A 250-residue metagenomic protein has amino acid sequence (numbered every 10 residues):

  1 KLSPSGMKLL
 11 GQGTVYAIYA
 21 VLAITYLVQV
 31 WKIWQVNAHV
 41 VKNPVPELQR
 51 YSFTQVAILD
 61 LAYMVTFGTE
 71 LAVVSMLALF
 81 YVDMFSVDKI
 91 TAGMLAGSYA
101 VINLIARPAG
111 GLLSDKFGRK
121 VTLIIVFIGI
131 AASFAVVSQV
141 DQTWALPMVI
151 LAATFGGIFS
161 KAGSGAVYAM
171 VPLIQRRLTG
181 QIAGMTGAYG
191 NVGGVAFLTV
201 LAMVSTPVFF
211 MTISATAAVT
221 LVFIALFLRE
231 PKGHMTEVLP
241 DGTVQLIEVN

Functional and structural regions predicted by a protein language model:
K1-T14, T54-A100: Extracytoplasmic gate region of multi-pass secondary transporters
Q12-V28, F209-F227: Symmetry-related core transmembrane helices of the 12-TM Major Facilitator Superfamily/SLC fold
A100-P108, N191, V195: Residue-level signature of mid-helix packing/kink "hotspots" within the transmembrane helices of 12-pass Major
A106-G118: Helix-to-loop junctions at the C-terminal end of transmembrane segments in multipass secondary transporters
D115-I128: Cytoplasmic membrane-interface "Motif A"-like loop-to-helix N-cap segments of 12-TM Major Facilitator Superfamily
I128-T143: C-terminal ends and interior cores of transmembrane alpha-helices in multi-pass membrane transporters/permeases
K161-Q175: Intracellular juxtamembrane helix-capping segments at the cytosolic ends of symmetry-related transmembrane helices
R176-S205: A late C-terminal transmembrane helix in Major Facilitator Superfamily
